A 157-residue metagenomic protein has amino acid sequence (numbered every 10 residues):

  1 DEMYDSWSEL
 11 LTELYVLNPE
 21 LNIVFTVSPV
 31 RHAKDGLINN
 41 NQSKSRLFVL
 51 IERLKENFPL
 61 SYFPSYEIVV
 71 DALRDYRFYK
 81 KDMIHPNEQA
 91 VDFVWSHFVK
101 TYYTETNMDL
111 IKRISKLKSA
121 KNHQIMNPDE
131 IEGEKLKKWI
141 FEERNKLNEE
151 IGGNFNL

Functional and structural regions predicted by a protein language model:
E2-V24, E56-P59: Secondary-structure boundary elements
M3, W7, L47, V91: Aromatic/hydrophobic pocket-lining residues that form the small-molecule binding cavity in soluble enzyme cores
L11-Y15, P19, R31, E52-K55 (+3 more regions): Hydrophobic/aromatic-lined pockets within catalytic cores
T12-N41, I114-K121: Active-site segments of SGNH/GDSL-like serine hydrolases that catalyze O-acetyl group transfer/hydrolysis on lipids
N22-V24, S45-D75, H97, I111-R113: Extracellular serine-dependent O-acyl
D35-E56, Y79-K80, I84: Non-catalytic scaffold segments within catalytic domains of secreted glycoside hydrolases
F58, K81-D82, D92, S96-L157: Conserved catalytic region of serine esterases and O-acyltransferases that act on ester linkages in lipids
Y66, Q89-D92: N-terminal targeting/trafficking signals and adjacent low-complexity tails
